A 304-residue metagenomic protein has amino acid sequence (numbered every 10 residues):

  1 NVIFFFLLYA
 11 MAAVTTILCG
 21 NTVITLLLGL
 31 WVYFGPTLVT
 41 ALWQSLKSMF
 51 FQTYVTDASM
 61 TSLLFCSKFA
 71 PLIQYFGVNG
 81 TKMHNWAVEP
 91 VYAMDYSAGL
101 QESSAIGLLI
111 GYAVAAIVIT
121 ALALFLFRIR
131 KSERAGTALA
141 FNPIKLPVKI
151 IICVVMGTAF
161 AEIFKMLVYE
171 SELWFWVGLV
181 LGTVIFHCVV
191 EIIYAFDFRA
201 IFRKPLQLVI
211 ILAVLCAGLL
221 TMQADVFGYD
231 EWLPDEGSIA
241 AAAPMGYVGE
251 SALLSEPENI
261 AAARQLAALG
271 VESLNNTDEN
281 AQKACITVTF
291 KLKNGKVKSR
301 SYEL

Functional and structural regions predicted by a protein language model:
V2-C19: Hydrophobic alpha-helical transmembrane segments of polytopic membrane proteins
T15, N21, L124-N142, V189-K204: Cytoplasmic membrane-interface regions of multi-pass membrane proteins
V23-P36, V180-T183, R203-V214: Central hydrophobic cores of alpha-helical transmembrane segments in multi-pass integral membrane proteins
G35-L126, K131-T137, K165-W176, W232-D235: Terminal transmembrane helical anchor/hairpin motif
I117-L122, I129, P143-Y194: Membrane-embedded alpha-helical segments of integral membrane proteins
K149-M156, C188-Y229: Internal/C-terminal transmembrane anchor helices
F227-P244: Alpha-helical transmembrane signal-anchor/signal-peptide segments
N275-E303: Short, structured surface segments that line ligand/substrate-binding pockets
